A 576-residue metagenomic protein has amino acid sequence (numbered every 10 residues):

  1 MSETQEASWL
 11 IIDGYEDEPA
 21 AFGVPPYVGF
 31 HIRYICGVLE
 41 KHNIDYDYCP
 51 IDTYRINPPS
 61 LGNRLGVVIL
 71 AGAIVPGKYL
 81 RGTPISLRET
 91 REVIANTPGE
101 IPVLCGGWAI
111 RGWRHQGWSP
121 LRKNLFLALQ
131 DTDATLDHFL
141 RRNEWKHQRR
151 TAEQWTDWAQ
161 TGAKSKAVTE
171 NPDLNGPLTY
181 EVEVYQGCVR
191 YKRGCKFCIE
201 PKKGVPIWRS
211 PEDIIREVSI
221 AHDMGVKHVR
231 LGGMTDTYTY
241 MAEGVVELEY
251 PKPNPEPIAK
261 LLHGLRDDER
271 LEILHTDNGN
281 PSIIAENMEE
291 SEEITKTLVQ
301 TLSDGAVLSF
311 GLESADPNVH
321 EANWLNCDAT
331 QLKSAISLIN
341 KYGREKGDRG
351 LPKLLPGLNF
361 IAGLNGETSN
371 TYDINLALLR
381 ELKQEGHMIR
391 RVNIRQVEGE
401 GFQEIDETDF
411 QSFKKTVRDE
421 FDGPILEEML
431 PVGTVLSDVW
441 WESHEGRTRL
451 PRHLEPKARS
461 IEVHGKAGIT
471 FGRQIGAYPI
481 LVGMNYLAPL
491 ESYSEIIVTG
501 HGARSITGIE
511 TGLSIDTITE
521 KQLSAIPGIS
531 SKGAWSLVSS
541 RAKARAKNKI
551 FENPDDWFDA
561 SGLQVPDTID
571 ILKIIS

Functional and structural regions predicted by a protein language model:
S2-D213: Acidic, low-complexity intrinsically disordered segments
W9-I12, S219-E367: Conserved SAM/AdoMet-binding glycine-rich loop
P19, G77, I110-H115, K196 (+5 more regions): Flexible glycine/acidic-rich beta-alpha junction loops that bind and position SAM and/or redox cofactors in anaerobic
R114-P120, E290-T295, L364-K383: Catalytic cores of alpha/beta
R418-G512: Terminal RNA-binding accessory module
S530-S531, Q564: Small-residue hinge/turn detector
S536-F551: Residue-level signature of tetratricopeptide-repeat
S539, D555-S576: Alpha-helical interaction/regulatory segments in DNA maintenance proteins
